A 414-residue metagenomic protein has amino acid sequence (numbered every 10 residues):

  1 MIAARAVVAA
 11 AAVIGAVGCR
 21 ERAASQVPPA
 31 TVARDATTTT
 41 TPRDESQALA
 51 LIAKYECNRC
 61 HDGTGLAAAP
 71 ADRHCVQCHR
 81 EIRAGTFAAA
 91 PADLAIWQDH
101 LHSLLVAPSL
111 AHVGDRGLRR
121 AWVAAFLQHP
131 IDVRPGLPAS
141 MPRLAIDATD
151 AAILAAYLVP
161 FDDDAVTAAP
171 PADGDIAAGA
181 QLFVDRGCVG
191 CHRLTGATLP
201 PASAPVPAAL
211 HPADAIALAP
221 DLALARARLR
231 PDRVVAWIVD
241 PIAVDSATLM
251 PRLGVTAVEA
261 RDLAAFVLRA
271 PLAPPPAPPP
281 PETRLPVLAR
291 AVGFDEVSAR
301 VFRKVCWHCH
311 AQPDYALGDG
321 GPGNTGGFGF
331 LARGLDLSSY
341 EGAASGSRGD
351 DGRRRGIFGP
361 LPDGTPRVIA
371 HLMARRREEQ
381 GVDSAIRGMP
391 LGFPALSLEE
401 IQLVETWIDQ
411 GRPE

Functional and structural regions predicted by a protein language model:
M1-V7: Bacterial N-terminal signal peptides that target proteins for export
V8-A16: Bacterial N-terminal signal peptides
R20-R22: Bacterial signal peptide processing site
A24-A69, P160-V184, A273-F302, F393: Electrostatic cytochrome c docking/interface patches
G63, P70-F126, G136-I153, Q181 (+5 more regions): Electron-transfer interface patches adjacent to heme c in soluble/periplasmic c-type cytochromes and di-/multiheme
T149-A165: Small beta-barrel nucleic-acid-binding modules, principally OB-folds
